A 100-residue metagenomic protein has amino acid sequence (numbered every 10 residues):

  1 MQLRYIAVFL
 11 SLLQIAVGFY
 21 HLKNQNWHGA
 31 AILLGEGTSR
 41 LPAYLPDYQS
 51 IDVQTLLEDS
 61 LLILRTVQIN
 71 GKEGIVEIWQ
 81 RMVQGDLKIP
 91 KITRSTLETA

Functional and structural regions predicted by a protein language model:
M1, R40-A100: N-terminal alpha-helical interaction modules that lie
L3-V8: Residue signature of alpha-solenoid helical repeat architecture, marking inter-repeat boundaries and helix-start
L13, G35-S39, L62: Generic structural signal for well-ordered, non-membrane alpha-helices
W27-L45: TPR/TPR-like (Sel1-like) alpha-helical repeat modules
